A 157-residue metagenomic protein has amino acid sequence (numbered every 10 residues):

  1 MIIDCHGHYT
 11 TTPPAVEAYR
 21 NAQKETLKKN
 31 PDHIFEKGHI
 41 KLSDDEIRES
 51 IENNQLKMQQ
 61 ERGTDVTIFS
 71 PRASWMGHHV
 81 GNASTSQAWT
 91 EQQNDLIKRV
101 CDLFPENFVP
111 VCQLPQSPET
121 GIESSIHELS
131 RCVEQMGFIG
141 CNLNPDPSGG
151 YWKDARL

Functional and structural regions predicted by a protein language model:
M1-L157: Helix-coil boundary/capping segments in enzymes
